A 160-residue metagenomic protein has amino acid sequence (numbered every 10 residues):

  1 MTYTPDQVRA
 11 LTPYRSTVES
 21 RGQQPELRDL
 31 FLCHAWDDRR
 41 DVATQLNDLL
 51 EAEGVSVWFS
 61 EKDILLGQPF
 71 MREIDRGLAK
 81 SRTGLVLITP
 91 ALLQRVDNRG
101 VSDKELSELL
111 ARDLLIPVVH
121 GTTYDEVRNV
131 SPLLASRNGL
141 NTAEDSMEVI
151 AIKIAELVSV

Functional and structural regions predicted by a protein language model:
M1-L87, S107-L114, V119-Y124, D145-V160: Conserved N-terminal substructure of TIR/SEFIR domains
D48-L50, V101-L106, L134-S136: Glycine-rich, phosphate-binding/catalytic loops in enzymes
P69-E73, N98, N129-S131: Short secondary-structure transition/capping segments
D75-L78, L133-R137: Short, hinge-like loop/turn segments at secondary-structure boundaries
P90-R112, D125-R128: Conserved TIR/SEFIR loop-to-helix hotspot centered on a Trp-containing motif with a nearby acidic residue
T122-A135: Glycine-rich, charge-decorated loop segments at or immediately adjacent to ligand/cofactor-binding or catalytic sites
G139-D145: Short acidic-hydrophobic, aromatic-tinged amphipathic segments that line or gate anion-handling sites
